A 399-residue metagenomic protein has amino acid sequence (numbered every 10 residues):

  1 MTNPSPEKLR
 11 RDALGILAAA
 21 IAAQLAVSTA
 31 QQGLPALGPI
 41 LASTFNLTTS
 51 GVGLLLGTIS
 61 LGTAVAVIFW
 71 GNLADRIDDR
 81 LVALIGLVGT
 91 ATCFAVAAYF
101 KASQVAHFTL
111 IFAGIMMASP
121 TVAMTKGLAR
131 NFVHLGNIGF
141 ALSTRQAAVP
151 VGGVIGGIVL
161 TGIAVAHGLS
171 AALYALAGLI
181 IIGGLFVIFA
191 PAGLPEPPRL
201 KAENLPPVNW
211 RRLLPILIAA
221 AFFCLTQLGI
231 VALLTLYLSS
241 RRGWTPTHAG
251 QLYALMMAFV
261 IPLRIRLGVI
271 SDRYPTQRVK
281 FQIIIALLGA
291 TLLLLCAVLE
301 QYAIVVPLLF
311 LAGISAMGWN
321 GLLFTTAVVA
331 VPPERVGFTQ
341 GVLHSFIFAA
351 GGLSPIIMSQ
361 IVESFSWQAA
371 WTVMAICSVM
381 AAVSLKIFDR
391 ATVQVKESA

Functional and structural regions predicted by a protein language model:
L34-P35, R212-R264: Extracytoplasmic gate region of multi-pass secondary transporters
V65-K101: Conserved MFS/SLC helix-loop-helix module at the cytosolic interface between two early adjacent transmembrane helices
A66-D78, R264-T276, V362: Helix-to-loop junctions at the C-terminal end of transmembrane segments in multipass secondary transporters
R76-L87, D272-A286: Cytoplasmic membrane-interface "Motif A"-like loop-to-helix N-cap segments of 12-TM Major Facilitator Superfamily
S103, T144-P191: Helix-loop-helix hairpin linking two adjacent transmembrane segments in secondary transporters
T109-A148: Cytoplasmic helix-loop-helix junction between adjacent transmembrane helices in 12-TM secondary transporters
Q277-T326: C-terminal transmembrane helical hairpin of 12-TM major facilitator-type secondary transporters
V328-W367, M374: A late C-terminal transmembrane helix in Major Facilitator Superfamily
